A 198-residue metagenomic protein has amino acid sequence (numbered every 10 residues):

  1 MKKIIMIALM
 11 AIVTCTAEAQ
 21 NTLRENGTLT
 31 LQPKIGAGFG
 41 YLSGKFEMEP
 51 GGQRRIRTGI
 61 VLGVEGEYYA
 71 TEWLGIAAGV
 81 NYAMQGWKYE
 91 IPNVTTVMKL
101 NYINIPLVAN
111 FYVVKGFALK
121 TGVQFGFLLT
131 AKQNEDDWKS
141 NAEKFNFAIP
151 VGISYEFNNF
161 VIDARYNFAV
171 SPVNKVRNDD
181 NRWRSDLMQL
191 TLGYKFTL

Functional and structural regions predicted by a protein language model:
Q20-Y68, N167-A169, K195: Short glycine/proline- and aromatic-enriched beta-strand/turn motifs that initiate or cap beta-hairpins
N26, Y69-T71, V114, N158-F160 (+1 more regions): Outer-membrane beta-barrel channels and translocator barrels
G27-L31, G52-I60, K99-I103, E143-I149 (+2 more regions): Residues that define the transmembrane beta-barrel architecture of outer-membrane proteins
P33-F39, I60-Y68, V80-Y82, I105-F111 (+4 more regions): Residues on the lipid-exposed face of transmembrane beta-strands in outer-membrane beta-barrel proteins
G38-L42, A83-W87, G126-T130, N167-S171 (+1 more regions): Structural signature of outer-membrane beta-barrel domains
S43-P50, K88-T95, A131-W138, N174-D179: Outer-membrane beta-barrel translocator domains and adjoining extracellular loop/strand segments of Gram-negative
W73-I76, F117-L119, N159-A164: Repeated loop/turn-to-beta-strand initiation elements of outer-membrane beta-barrel proteins
W138-L198: Predominantly the C-terminal beta-signal and adjacent terminal strand-loop region of outer-membrane beta-barrel
